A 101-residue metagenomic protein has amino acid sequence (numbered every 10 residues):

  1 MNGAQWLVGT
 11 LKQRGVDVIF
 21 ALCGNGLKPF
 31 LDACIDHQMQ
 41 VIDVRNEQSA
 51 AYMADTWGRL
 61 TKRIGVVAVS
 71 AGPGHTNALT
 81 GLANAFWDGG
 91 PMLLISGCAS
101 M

Functional and structural regions predicted by a protein language model:
M1-M101: N-terminal alpha/beta PP-like core and its mobile active-site loop of ThDP/TPP-dependent enzymes
